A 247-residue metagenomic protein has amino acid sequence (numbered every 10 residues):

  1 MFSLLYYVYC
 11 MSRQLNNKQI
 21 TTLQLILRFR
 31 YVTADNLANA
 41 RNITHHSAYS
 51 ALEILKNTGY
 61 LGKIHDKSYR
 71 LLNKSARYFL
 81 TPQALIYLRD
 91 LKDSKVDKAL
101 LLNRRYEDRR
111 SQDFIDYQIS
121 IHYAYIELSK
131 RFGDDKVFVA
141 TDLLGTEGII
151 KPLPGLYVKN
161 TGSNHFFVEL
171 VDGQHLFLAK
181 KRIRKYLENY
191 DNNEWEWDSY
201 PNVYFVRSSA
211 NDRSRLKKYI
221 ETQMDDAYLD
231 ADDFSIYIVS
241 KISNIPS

Functional and structural regions predicted by a protein language model:
M1-L101, E107-D108: Nuclease-adjacent, charged terminal/linker segments that flank catalytic cores
N17, L72-N73, I149-K151, D198: A generic fold-level signal
N39-H46, G145-I149, L176-F177, A210-N211: Acidic-and-aromatic substrate-binding clefts and catalytic sites of carbohydrate-active enzymes
R41, L52, K56, A124-F132 (+2 more regions): Hydrophobic, Leu/Ile/Phe/Ala-enriched alpha-helical segments that form helix-helix packing faces
L61, V137-V139, I236: Generic structural signal for residues in well-ordered beta-strands
L88-D135: Amphipathic alpha-helical dimerization/coiled-coil segments that flank or bridge DNA-binding/regulatory modules
S111-D116, Y125-S163, D172-K181: Active-site metal-binding core of divalent-cation-utilizing nuclease and nuclease-like domains
T161-S247: C-terminal regulatory/effector modules of DNA-binding transcriptional regulators
